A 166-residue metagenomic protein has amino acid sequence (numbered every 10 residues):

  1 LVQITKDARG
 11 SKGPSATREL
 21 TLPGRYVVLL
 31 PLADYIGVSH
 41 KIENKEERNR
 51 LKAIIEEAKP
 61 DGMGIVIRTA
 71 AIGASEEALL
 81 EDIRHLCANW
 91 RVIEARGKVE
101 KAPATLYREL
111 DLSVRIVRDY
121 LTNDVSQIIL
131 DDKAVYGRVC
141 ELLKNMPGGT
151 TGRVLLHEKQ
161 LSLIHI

Functional and structural regions predicted by a protein language model:
L1-I164: DE-rich acidic low-complexity regions and acidic surface loops
